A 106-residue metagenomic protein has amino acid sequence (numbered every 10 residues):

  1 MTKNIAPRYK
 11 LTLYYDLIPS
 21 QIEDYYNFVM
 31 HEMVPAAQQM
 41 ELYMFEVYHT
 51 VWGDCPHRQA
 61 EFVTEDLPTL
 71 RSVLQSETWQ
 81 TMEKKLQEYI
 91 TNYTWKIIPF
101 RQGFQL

Functional and structural regions predicted by a protein language model:
T2-R8: Extreme N-terminus of proteins, especially the signal/transit-peptide cleavage junction and the first residues
N4, M30-M44, V63-I98: An amphipathic, aromatic/His-enriched active-site/gating alpha helix that lines ligand/cofactor pockets
Y9-D16: Active-site-flanking beta-strand signature of metal-NTP-handling nucleotidyl enzymes and homologous cyclase-like
K10, C55-H57: Short, surface-exposed coil-to-beta transition loops
D16-F28: Short, surface-exposed ligand-recognition loops at beta-strand->loop->(often short) alpha-helix junctions that present
H49-D54, Q87-Y89: A short beta-turn/loop motif at secondary-structure boundaries
I98-L106: Short, low-order "capping/linker" segments at domain edges
